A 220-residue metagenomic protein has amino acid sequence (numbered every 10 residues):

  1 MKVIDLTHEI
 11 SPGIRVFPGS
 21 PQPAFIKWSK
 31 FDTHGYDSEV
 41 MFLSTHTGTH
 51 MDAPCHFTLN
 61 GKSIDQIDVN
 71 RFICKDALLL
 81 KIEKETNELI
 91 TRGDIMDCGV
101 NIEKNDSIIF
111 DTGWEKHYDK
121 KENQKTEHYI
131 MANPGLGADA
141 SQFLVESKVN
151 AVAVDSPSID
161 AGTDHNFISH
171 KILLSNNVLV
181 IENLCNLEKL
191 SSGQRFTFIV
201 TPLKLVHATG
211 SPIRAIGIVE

Functional and structural regions predicted by a protein language model:
M1-E220: Active-/binding-site microenvironments in catalytic and ligand-binding cores
